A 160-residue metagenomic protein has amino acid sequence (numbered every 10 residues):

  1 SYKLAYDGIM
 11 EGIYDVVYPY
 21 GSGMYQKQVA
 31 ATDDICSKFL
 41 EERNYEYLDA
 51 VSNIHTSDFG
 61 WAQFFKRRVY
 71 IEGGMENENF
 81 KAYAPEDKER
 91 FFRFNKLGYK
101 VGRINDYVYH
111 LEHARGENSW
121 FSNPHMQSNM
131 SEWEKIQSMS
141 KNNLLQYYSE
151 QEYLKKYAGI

Functional and structural regions predicted by a protein language model:
S1-E78: Conserved catalytic core of nucleotide-sugar-dependent glycosyltransferases
V51, S57, E78-I160: C-terminal catalytic/acceptor-binding lobe
